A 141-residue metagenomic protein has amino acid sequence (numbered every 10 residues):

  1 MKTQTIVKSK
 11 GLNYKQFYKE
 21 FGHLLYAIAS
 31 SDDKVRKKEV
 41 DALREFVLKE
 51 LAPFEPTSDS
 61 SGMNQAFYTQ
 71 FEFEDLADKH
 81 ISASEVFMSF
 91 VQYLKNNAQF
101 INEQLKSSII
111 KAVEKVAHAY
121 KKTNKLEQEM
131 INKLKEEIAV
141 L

Functional and structural regions predicted by a protein language model:
M1-L141: Small-residue-enriched hydrophobic alpha-helices in membranes
